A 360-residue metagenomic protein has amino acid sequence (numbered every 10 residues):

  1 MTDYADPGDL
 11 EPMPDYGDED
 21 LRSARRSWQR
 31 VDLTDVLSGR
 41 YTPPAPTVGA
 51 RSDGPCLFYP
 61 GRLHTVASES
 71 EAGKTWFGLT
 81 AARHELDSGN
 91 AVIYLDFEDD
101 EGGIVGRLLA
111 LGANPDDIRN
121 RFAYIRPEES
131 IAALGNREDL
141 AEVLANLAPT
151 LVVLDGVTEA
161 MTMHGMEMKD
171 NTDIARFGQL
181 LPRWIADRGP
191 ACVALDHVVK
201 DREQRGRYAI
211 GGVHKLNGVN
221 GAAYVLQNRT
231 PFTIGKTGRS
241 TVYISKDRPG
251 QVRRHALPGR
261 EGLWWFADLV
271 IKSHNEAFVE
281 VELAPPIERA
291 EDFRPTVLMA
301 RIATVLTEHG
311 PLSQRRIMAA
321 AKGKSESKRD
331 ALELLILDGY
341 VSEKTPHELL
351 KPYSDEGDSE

Functional and structural regions predicted by a protein language model:
D3-Q29, Y41, A145-A148, P231-E360: C-terminal regions of RecA-like/P-loop NTPase motor modules
M13-N114, K351-Y353: The Walker A/P-loop phosphate-binding site
L57, W76, G221, Q227-R229 (+1 more regions): Hydrophobic/basic alpha-helical segments enriched in Actinobacteria
T65-A67, E71, T172-H274: Phosphate-binding/switch region of NTP-binding enzymes
T75-G78, R83-H84, D139-L147, T307: Short, basic/hydrophobic alpha-helical segments
S88-R176, R183, T296, P311 (+2 more regions): Conserved inter-motif catalytic segment of the P-loop NTP-binding fold
